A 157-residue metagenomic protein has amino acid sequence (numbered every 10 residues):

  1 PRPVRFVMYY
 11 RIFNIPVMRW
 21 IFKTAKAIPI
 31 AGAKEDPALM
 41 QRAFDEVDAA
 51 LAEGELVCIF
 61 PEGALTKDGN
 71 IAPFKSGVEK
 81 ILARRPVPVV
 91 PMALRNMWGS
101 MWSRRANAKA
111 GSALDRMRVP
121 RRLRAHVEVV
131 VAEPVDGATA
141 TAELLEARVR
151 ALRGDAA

Functional and structural regions predicted by a protein language model:
P1-P37: Catalytic core of membrane glycerolipid acyltransferases/transacylases, capturing the structured, soluble-facing
Y9, E62, L94-M97: Cofactor-binding loop segments of dinucleotide-utilizing enzymes, especially the Rossmann-like FAD- and NAD(P)+-binding
N14, M40-F44, F74-K75, A113-L114: Amphipathic coiled-coil/heptad-repeat helices and related helical stalk/stem segments that mediate oligomerization
I21, A49, K80-R84: Hydrophobic/aromatic ligand-binding patch that stacks against planar heteroaromatic rings of cofactors or nucleotides
I28-E53: Helix-adjacent hinge/juxtasegments
D48-E79: Catalytic-site beta-strand/loop segments enriched in glycine and acidic/polar residues
K67-A140: A cross-family acyltransferase "interaction/gating" segment
